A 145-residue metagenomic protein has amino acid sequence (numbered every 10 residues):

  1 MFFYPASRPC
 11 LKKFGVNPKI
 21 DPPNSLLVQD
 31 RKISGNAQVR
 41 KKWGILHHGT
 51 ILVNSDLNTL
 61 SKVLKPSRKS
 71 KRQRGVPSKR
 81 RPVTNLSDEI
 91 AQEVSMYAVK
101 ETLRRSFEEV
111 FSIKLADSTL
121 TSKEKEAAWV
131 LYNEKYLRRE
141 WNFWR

Functional and structural regions predicted by a protein language model:
M1: A short mixed-secondary-structure module that forms the rim of ligand-binding clefts
Y4-N17, S34, V39-R145: Long, positively charged amphipathic alpha-helical accessory segments at protein N-termini or as interdomain linkers
F14-Q29: A short glycine-rich, hydrophobically flanked beta-strand micro-motif that places a catalytic Asp/Glu for divalent metal
